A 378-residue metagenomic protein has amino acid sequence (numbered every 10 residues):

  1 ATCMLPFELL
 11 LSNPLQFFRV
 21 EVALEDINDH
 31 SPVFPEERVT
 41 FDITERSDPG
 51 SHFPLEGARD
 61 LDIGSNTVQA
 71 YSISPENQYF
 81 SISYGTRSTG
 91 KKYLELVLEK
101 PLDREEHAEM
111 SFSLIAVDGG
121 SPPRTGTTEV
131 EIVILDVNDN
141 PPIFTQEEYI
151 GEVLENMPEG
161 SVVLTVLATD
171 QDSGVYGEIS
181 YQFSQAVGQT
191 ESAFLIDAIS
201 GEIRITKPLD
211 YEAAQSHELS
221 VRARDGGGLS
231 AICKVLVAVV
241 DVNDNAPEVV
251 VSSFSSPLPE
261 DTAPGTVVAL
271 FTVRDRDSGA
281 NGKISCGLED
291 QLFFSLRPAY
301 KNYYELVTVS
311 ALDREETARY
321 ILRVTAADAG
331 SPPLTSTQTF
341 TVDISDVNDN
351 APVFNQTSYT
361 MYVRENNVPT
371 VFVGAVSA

Functional and structural regions predicted by a protein language model:
A1-A378: Extracellular cadherin-type adhesion modules in metazoan precursor proteins
